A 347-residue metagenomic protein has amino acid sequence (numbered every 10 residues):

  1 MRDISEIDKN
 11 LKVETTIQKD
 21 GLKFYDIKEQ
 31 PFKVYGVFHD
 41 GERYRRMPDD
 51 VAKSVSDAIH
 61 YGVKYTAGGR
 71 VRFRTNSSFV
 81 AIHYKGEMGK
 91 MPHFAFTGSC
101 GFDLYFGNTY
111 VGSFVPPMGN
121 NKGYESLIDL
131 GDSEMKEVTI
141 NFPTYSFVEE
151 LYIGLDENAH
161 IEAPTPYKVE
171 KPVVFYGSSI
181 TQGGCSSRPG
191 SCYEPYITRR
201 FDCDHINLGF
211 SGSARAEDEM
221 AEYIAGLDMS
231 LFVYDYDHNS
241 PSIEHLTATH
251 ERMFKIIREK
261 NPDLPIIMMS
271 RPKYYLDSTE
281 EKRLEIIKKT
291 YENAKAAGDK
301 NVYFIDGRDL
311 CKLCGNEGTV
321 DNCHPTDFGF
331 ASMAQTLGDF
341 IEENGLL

Functional and structural regions predicted by a protein language model:
M1-P172, E342-L347: N-terminal secretory targeting modules
R2, K64, D218-L347: Alpha-helical cap/lid subdomain in secreted, periplasmic, or secretory-pathway luminal O-acyl-processing enzymes
G86-M88, S179, S211, H238 (+1 more regions): Residue-level signal for short, function-critical loop segments
E170-S191: Catalytic nucleophile-elbow at a beta strand-turn-alpha helix junction centered on a G-D-S/GDSL motif, marking
S187-Y196, K282-T290: Short, solvent-exposed amphipathic alpha-helices that sit in or adjacent to ligand/effector-binding or catalytic
E194-N207: Short helix-loop-beta junction
N207-A214: Short beta->alpha junction loops
